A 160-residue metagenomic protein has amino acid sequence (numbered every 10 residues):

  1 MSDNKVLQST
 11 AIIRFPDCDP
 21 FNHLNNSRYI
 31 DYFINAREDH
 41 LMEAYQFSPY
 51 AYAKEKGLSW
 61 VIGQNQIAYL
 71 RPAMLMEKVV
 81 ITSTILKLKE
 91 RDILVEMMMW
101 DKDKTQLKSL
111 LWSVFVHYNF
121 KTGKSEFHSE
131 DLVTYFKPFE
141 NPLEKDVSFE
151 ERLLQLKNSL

Functional and structural regions predicted by a protein language model:
M1-K78, E90-L94, M98-L160: Terminal targeting signals and extreme-terminal segments of soluble enzymes
V79-S83: Functionalized membrane-embedded alpha-helices
I85-L88: Short, charged beta-turn/beta-strand-edge "cap" motif at the junction between a beta-strand and an adjacent loop
